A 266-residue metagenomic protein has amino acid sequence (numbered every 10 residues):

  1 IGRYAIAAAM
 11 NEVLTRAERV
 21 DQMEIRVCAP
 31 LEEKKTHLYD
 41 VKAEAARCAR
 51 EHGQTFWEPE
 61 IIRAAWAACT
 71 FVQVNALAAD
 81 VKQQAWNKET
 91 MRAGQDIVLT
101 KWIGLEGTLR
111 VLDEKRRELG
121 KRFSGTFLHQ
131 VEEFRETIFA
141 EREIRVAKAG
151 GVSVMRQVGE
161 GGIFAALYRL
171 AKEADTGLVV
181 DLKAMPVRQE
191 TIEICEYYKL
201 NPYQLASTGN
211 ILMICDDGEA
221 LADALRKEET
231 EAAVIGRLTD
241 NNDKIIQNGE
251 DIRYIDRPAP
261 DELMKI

Functional and structural regions predicted by a protein language model:
I1-I266: Helix-biased detector of long, well-ordered alpha-helical tracts
